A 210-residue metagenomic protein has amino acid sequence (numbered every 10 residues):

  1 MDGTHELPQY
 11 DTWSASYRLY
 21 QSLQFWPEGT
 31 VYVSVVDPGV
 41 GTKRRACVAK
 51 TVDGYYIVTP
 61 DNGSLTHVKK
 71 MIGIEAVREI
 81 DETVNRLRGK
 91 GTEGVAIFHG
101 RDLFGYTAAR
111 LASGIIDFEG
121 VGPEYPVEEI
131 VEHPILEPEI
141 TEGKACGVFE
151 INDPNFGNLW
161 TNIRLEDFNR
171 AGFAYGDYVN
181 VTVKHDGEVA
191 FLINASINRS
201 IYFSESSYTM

Functional and structural regions predicted by a protein language model:
D2, E6-Q21, F25-V36, V40-D102: Active-site histidine-anchored catalytic micro-motif
S22-W26, M71, R110-F118, D186: Change "in soluble alpha/beta enzymes" to "in soluble alpha/beta proteins
G41, L65-T66, P154-F156, F168 (+1 more regions): Short, acidic Gly/Pro/Ser/Thr-rich loop/turn segments
T42-R44, K144, G176-Y178: Short beta-strand-initiation
K50, D81, E150, T182-K184: Residues in well-ordered beta-strands of folded domains
D61-S64, P154, A195-Y202: A short, sequence-level motif marking secondary-structure junctions
R88-Y175: Anionic-ligand-binding alpha/beta catalytic cores of soluble enzymes and soluble regulatory domains that recognize
L159-M210: A conserved acidic, glycine/proline-rich C-terminal tail/linker
